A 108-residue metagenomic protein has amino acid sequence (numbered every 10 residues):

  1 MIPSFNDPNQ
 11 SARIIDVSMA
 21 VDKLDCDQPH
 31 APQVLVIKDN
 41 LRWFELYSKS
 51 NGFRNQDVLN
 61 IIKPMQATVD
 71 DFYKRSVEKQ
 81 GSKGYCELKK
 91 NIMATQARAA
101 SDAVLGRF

Functional and structural regions predicted by a protein language model:
M1-P32: Immediate post-signal-peptide N-terminus of mature secreted/exported proteins
P3-N9, A31, S48, V69-D70 (+1 more regions): Proteins with a high burden of low-complexity, intrinsically disordered sequence enriched in S/T/G/P/A and R, requiring
S11-I14, S18, V34, K38-L41 (+3 more regions): Generic structural concept
N40-E87: Long, amphipathic, charge-rich alpha-helical segments that form helical bundles/coiled-coils
K89-F108: Short, low-complexity, Pro/Ser/Thr/Gly-rich segments in the mature regions of secreted, periplasmic
